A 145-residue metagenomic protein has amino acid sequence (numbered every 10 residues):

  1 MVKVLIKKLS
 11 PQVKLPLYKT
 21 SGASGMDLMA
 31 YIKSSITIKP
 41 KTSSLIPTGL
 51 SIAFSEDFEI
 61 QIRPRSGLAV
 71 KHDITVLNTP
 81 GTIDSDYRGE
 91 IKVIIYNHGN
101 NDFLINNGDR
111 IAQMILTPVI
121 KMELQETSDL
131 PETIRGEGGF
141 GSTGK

Functional and structural regions predicted by a protein language model:
M1-K145: DUTPase catalytic domain/fold
